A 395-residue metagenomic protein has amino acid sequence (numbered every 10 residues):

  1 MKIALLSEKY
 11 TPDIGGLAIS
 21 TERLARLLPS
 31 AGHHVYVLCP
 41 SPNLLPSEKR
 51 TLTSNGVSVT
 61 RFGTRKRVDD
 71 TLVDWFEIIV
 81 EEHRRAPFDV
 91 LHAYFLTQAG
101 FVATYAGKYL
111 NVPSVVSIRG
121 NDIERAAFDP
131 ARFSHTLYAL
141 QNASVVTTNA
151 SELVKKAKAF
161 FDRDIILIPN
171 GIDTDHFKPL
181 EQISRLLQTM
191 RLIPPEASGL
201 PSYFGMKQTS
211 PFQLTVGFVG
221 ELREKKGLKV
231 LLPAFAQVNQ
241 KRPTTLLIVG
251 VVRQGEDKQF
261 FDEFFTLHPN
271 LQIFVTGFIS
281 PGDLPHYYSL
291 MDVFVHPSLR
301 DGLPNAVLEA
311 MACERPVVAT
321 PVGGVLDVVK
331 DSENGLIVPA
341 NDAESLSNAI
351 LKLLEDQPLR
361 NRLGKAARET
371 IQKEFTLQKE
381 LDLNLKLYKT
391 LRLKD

Functional and structural regions predicted by a protein language model:
A4, T147, Q188-K226, L232-A236 (+1 more regions): Conserved donor-binding/catalytic core segment of Leloir-type glycosyltransferases
N43-L44, I172, V219, T245-F260 (+1 more regions): Glycosyltransferase donor-sugar binding loop
L140, F278-I279, H286-M291: Short alpha-helical donor nucleotide-sugar binding micro-motif in glycosyltransferases
E152, G171: Carbohydrate-associated surface elements
R242, L247-Q272, D283, L359: Short, structured helix-loop element that forms part of the nucleotide-activated donor/catalytic region
L299: Aromatic "clamp/platform" in nucleotide-sugar-dependent glycosyltransferases that forms part of the donor/acceptor
P316-A319, V329: Short hydrophobic beta-strand element within catalytic cores of glycosyltransferases and related nucleotide-activated
D331-S332, L336-A343, K352-P358: Conserved acidic donor-binding segment of nucleotide-sugar-dependent glycosyltransferases
